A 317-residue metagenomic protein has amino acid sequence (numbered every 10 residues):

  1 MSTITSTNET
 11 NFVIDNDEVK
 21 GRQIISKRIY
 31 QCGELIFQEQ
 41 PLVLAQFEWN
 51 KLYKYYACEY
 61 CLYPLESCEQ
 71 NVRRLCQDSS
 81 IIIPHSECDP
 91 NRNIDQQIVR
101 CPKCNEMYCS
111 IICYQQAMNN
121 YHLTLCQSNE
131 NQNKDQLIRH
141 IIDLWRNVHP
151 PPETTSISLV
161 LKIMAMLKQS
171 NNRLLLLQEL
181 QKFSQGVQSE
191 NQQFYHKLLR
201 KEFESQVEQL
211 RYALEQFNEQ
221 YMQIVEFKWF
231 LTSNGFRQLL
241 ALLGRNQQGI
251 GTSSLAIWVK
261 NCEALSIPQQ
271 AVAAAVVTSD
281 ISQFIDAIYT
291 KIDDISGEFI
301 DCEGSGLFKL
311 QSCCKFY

Functional and structural regions predicted by a protein language model:
M1-Y317: Short alpha-helical interaction motifs and adjacent low-complexity tails used for partner binding in regulatory proteins
